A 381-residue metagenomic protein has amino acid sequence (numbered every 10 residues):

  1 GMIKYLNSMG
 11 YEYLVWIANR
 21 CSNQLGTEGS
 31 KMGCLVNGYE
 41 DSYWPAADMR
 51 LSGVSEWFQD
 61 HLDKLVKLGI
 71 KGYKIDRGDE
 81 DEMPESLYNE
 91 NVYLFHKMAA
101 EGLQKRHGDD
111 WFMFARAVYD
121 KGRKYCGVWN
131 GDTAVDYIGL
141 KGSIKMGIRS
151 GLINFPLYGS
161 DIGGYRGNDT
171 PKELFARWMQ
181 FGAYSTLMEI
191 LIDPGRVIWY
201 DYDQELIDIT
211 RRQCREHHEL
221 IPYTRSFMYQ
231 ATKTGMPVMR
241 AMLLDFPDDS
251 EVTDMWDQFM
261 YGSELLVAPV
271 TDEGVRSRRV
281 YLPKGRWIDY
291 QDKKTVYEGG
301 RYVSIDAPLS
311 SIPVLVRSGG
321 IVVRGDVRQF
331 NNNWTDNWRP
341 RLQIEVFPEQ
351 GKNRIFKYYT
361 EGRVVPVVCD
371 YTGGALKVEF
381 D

Functional and structural regions predicted by a protein language model:
G1-S310: Catalytic-domain carbohydrate-binding cleft regions of carbohydrate-active enzymes
S311-D381: Accessory, solvent-exposed terminal regions and/or long lumenal/extracellular loops of proteins
